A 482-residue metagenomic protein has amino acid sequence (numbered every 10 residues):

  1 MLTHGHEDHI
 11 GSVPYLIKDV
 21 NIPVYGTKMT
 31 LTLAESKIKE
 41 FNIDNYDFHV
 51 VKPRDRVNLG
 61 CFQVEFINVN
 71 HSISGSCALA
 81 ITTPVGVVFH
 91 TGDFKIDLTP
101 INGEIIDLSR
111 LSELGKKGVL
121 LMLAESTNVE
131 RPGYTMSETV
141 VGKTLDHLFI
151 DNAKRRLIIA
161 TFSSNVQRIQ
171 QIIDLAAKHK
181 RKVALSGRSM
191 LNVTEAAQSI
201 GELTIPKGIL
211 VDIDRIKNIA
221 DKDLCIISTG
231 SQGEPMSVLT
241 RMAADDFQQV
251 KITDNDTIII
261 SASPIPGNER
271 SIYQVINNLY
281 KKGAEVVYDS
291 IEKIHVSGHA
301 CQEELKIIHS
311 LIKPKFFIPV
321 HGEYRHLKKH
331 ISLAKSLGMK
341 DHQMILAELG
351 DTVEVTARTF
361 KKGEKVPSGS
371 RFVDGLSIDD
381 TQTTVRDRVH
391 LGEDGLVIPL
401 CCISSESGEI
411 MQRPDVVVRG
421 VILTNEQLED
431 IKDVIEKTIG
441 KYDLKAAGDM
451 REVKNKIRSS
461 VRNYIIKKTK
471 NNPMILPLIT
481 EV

Functional and structural regions predicted by a protein language model:
M1, H6-I219, S237-K251, R270-Q274: His/Asp/Glu-rich metal-coordinating catalytic cores of metallo-dependent phosphodiesterases/hydrolases acting on
P23, I318, L476-P477: Short glycine-rich phosphate-binding loop at a beta-alpha junction
I38, A334, I465: Conserved hydrophobic residues forming the short capping helix/wall of the S-adenosyl-L-methionine
F48-V50, L121-L123, I258, V286 (+2 more regions): Conserved beta-strand scaffold positions in the cores of enzyme catalytic domains, especially in NTP/NDP-utilizing
K52, G187, E348, I479-V482: A general secondary-structure junction signal
C61, S76-A78, D223, L396-I398 (+1 more regions): Broad gene-expression machinery/nucleic-acid interaction feature
R131-S261, I265-T424, E429-D430, V434-A447 (+2 more regions): Hard-cation-handling environments
G448-K454, R458-V482: C-terminal tails and terminal domains of large nucleic-acid-associated and other macromolecular-machine proteins
